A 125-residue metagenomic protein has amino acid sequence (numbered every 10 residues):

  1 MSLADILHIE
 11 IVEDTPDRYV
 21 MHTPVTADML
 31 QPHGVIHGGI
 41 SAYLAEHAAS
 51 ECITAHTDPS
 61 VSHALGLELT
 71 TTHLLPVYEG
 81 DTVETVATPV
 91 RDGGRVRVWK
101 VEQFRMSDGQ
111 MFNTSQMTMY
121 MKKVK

Functional and structural regions predicted by a protein language model:
M1, P32, G39, L65 (+2 more regions): Catalytic cores of transferase enzymes with a strong primary signal for eukaryotic protein kinases
M1-D28, S62: Non-catalytic linker/capping segments at the edges of enzyme domains
L7, D17-Y19, H63-L69, D81-V83 (+2 more regions): A generic structural signal for short beta-strands and their flanking turns/coil linkers
H22-C52: Hot-dog-fold acyl-thioester-processing enzymes
T23-V25, H73, M121: Hydrophobic residues in beta-strands and at strand termini
C52-E84, P89: Hydrophobic beta-strand-centered segment that forms part of the acyl-chain substrate-binding groove
V77-E79, T88-K125: HotDog/MaoC-like acyl-thioester-processing domains
